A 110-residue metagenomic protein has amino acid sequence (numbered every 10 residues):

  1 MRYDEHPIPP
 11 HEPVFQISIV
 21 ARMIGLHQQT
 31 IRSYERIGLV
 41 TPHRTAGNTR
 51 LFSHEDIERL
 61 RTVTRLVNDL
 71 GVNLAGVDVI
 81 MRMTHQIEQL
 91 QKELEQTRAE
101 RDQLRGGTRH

Functional and structural regions predicted by a protein language model:
M1-P7, H85-H110: C-terminal regulatory/oligomerization modules of transcriptional regulators
M1-V63: Basic helix-turn-helix/winged-helix DNA-binding cores and closely related short helical interaction motifs
M23-I24, R36, L66, V79-I80 (+1 more regions): Short alpha-helical scaffold segments that flank and stabilize functional sites
G25, G38, G47, G71 (+2 more regions): Residue-identity detector for glycine
G38, R50, D56, R65-V67 (+3 more regions): A periodicity- and composition-biased signal for non-globular, repetitive helical segments
E58-K92: A short, Lys/Arg-enriched interface patch at domain edges and termini
